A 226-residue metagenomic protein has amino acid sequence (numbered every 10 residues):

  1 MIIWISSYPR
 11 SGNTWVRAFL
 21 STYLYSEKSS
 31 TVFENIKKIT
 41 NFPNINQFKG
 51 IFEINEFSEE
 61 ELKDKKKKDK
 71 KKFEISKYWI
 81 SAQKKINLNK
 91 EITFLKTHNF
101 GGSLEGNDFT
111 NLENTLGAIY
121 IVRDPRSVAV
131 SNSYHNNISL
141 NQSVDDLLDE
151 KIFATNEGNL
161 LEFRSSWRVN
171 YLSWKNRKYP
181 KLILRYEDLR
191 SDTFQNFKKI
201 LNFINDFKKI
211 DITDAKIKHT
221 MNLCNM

Functional and structural regions predicted by a protein language model:
M1-I183: PAPS-dependent sulfotransferase catalytic domain
S6, R177-F203: Phosphate-binding beta-loop-alpha motif at adenosine-nucleotide cofactor sites
R17, R126-A129, F194-L201, D214-K218: An amphipathic alpha-helix signature
T22, Y134, N202-F203, L223: Residues within well-ordered alpha-helical secondary structure of globular protein domains
Y25-S26, N196-I210: Non-catalytic, well-ordered alpha-helical segments in soluble enzyme domains
T31, K209-A215: Acidic/polar loop patches that form or flank catalytic/metal-binding clefts of enzymes that bind anionic ligands
I217-M226: PAPS-dependent sulfotransferase catalytic core
